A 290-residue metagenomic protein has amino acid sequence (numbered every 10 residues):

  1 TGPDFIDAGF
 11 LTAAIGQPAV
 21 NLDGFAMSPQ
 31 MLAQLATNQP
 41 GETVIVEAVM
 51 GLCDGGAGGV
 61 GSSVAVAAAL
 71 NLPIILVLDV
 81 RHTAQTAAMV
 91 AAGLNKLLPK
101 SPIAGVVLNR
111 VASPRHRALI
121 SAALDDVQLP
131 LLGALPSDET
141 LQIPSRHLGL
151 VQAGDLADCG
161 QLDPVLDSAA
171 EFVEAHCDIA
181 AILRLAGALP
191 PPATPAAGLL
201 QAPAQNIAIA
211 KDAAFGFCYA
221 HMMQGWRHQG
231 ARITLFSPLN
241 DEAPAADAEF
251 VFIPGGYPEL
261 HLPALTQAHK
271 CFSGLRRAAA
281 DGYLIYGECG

Functional and structural regions predicted by a protein language model:
T1, P130-E139, R232-N240: Beta-strand->loop->alpha-helix junctions that form or flank phosphate-binding loops in nucleotide-handling enzymes
T1-L70, L78-P102, P114-A118: ATP-dependent carboxylate-amine ligase catalytic core
A13-A14, G61-S62, A91-G93, S121-D125 (+3 more regions): Short, solvent-exposed amphipathic alpha-helical segments in soluble enzyme and RNA/protein-processing domains
I45-E47, I75-V77, V107, A208 (+1 more regions): Structural motif
L72, L129, A280-L284: A short helix->loop->beta-strand "cap" motif at the edges of active sites that frequently abuts
Q85-L199: Internal gly/pro-rich beta-alpha loop/helix module that stabilizes soluble enzyme cofactors or their anionic handles
Q205-R227: Short, charged N-terminal beta->alpha structural module
Q224-G287: Flexible gly/pro-rich beta->alpha loop and the following alpha-helix that scaffold active-site loops
